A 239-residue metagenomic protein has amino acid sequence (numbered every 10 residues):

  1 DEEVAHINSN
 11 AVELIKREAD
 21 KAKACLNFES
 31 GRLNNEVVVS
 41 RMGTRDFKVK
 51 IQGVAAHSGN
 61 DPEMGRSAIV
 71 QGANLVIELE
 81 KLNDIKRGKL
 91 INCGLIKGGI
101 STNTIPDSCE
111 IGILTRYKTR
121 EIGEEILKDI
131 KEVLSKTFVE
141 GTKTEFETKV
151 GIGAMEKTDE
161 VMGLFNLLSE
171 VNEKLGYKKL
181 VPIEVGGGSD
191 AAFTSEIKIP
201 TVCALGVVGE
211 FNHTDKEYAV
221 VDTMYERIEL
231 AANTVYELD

Functional and structural regions predicted by a protein language model:
D1-S40, D239: Acidic/histidine-rich catalytic neighborhood of metal-dependent amide-processing enzymes
S30-V39, D46-K50, V54-D239: Metal-dependent amide/peptide-bond hydrolase catalytic core, centered on the "pita-bread" metallohydrolase fold
